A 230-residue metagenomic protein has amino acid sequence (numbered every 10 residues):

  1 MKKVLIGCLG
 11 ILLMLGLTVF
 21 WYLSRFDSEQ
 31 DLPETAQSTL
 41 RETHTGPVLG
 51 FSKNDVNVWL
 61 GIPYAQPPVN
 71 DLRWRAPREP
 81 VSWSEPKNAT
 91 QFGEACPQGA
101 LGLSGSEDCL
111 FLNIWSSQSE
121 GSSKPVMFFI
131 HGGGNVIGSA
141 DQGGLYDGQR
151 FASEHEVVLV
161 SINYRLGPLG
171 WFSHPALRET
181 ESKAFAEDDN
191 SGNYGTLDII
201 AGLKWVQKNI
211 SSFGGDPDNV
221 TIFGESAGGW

Functional and structural regions predicted by a protein language model:
M1-V4: Positively charged n-region of N-terminal signal peptides that target proteins for export
G7-N193: Non-catalytic accessory segments of hydrolases
F20, G143, P217-N219, G229: Non-catalytic, mobile gating and regulatory segments of ester bond hydrolases
N113, I200-K208: Core alpha-helical elements of the protein kinase catalytic domain, predominantly the helix directly N-terminal
P125, V206, F213-E225: Alpha/beta-hydrolase fold nucleophile elbow
N135-V136, G224-W230: Glycine-rich nucleophile elbow surrounding the catalytic serine of serine-hydrolase chemistry
R165-P168, F223-A227: Short, solvent-exposed turn/loop segments enriched in Gly/Ser/Thr/Pro and often Arg
N193-I200: A generic "alpha-helical surface" signal
